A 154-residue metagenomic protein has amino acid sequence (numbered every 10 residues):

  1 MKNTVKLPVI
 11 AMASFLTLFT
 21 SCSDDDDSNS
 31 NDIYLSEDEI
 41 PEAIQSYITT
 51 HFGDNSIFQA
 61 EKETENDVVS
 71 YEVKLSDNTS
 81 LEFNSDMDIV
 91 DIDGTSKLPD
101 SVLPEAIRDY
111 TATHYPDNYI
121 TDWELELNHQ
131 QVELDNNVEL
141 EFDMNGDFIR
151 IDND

Functional and structural regions predicted by a protein language model:
M1-V9: Bacterial N-terminal signal peptides that target proteins for export
K2, S30-D154: First exposed extracellular module after export/assembly in secreted or surface-exposed proteins
V9-L16: Hydrophobic helical h-region of N-terminal Sec-dependent signal peptides in bacterial secretory/periplasmic proteins
L18-S21: C-terminal motif of bacterial Sec signal peptides marking the signal peptidase cleavage site
S23-D26: Bacterial signal peptide processing site
